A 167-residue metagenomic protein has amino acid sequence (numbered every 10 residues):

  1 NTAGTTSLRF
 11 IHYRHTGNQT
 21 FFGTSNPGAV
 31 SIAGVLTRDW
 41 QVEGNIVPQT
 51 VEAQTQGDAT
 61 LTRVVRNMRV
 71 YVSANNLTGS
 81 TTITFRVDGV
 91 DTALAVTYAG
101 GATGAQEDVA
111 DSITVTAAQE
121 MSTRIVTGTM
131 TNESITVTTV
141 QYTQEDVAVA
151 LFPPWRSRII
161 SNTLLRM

Functional and structural regions predicted by a protein language model:
N1-M167: Polar, enzyme-active/binding microenvironments
